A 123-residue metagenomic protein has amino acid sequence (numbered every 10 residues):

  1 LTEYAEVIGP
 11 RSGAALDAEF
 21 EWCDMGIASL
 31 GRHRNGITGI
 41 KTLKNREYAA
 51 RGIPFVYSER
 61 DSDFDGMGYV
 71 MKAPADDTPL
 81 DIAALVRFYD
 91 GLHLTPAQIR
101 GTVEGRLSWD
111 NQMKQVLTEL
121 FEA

Functional and structural regions predicted by a protein language model:
L1-V7, A15: Short, structured helix-loop element that forms part of the nucleotide-activated donor/catalytic region
I8-P10, S58, A73: Conserved beta-strand termini and adjacent loop/short-helix elements that scaffold enzyme active sites in alpha/beta
R11, L43, D76-D77, L107: Residue-level signal for the nucleotide or nucleotide-sugar donor/cofactor binding architecture
S12-E21, G26-E47, V56-M67: Nucleotide-sugar-dependent
E19-W22, A84-F88, E119: CheY-like receiver
F64-R87: Change "using UDP/GDP/dTDP sugars" to "using nucleotide sugars
D77-L80, Y89-E122: A charged, aromatic-enriched C-terminal amphipathic alpha-helix characteristic of glycosyltransferases across folds
